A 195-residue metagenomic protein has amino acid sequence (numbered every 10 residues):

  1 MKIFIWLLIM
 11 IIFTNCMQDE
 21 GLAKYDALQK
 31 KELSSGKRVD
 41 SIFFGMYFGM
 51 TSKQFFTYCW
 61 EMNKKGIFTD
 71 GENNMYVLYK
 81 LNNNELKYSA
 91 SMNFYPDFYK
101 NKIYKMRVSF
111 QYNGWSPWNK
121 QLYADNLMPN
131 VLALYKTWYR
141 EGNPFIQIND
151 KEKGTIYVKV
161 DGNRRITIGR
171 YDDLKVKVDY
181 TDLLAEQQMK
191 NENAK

Functional and structural regions predicted by a protein language model:
M1-L7: Sec-dependent signal peptide recognition, specifically the positively charged N-region followed immediately by
I12-N15: C-terminal motif of bacterial Sec signal peptides marking the signal peptidase cleavage site
M17-G71, F110-K195: Non-cytosolic coordination micro-motifs
V77-E85, K159: Short beta-strand segments that buttress and anchor functional surface loops
K87-N93: Short, surface-exposed coil-to-beta transition loops
D97-K102: A short, structured loop/turn motif at beta-sheet edges
